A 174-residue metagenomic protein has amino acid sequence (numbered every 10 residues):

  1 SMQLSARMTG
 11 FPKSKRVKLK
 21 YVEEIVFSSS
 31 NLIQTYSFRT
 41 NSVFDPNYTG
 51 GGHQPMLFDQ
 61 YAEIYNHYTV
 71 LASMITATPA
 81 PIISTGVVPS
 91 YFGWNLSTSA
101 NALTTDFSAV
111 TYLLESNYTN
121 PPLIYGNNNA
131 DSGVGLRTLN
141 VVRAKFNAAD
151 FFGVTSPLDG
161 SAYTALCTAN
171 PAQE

Functional and structural regions predicted by a protein language model:
S1-E174: Capsid-like jelly-roll
